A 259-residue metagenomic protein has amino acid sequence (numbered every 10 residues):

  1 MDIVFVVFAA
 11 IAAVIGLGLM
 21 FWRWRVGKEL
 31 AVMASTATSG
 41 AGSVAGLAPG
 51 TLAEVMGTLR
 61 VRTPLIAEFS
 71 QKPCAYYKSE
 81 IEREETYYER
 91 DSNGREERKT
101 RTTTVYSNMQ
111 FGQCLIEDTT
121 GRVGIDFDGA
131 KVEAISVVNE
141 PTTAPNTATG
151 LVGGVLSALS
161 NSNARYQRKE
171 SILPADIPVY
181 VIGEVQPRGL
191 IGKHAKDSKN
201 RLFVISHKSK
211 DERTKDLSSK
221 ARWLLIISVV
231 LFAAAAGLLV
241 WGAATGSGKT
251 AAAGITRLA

Functional and structural regions predicted by a protein language model:
M1-A12, G248-A259: Hydrophobic alpha-helical transmembrane segments
V4-V26: N-terminal signal-anchor transmembrane alpha helix of single-pass membrane proteins, serving as the membrane-anchoring
A12-I15, I226-L239: Canonical alpha-helical transmembrane segments of integral membrane proteins
A13, E54-V55, Y180: Hydrophobic alpha-helical segments
G18-A41, W241-I255: Transmembrane-cytosolic junction motif
K28-A67: OB-fold nucleic-acid-binding modules
E54, T58, N200-R213: Cytosol/matrix-facing amphipathic helices and coiled-coil assembly/linker segments of eukaryotic membrane proteins
S70, A75-L202, K215, S219-V229 (+1 more regions): Charged, low-complexity helical/coil segments in non-catalytic cytosolic or luminal regions
